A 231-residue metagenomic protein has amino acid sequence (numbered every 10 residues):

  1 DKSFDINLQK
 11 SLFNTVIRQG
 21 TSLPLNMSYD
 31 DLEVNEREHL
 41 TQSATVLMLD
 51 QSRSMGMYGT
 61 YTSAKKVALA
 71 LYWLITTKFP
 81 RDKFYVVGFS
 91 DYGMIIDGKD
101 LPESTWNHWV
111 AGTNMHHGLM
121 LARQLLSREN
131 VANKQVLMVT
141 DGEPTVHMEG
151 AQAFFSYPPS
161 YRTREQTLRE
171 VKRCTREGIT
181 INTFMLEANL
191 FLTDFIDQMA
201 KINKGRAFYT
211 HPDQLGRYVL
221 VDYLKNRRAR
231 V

Functional and structural regions predicted by a protein language model:
D1-S43, M48-Q51, P102: Negatively charged sequence features
D5-Q9, K65, L69, G112-L119 (+2 more regions): Amphipathic alpha-helical transducer elements in NTP-driven molecular machines
E38-A44, R53-V86, N107-N114, L126 (+1 more regions): …and closely analogous acidic/polar surface helices at protein-protein or active-site interfaces in A-domain-like
E38-L49, V87, M94, Q135-T140: Short coil-to-beta-strand
M57-Y58, G98-P102, M148-A153: Short acidic, glycine/proline-rich loop/turn micro-motifs
D82-F89, I95-D97: Phosphate/pyrophosphate-binding betaalpha-module
Y92-M94, P102-L137, P144-V146, E165-L168 (+1 more regions): Von Willebrand factor
E129-N133, E143-V146, G150-V231: Von Willebrand factor type A / integrin I
